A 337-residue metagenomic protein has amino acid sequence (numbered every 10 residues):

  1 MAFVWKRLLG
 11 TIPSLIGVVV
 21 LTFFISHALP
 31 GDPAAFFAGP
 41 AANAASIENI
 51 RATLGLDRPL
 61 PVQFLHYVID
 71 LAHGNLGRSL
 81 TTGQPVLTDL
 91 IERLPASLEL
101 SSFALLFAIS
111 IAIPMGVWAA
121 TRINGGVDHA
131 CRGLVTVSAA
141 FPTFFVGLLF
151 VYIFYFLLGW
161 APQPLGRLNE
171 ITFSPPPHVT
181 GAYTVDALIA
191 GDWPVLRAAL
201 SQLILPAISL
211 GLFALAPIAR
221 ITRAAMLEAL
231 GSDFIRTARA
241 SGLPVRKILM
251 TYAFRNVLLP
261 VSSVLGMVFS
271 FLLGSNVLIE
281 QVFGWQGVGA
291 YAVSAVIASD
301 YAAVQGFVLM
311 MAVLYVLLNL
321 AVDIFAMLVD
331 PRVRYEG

Functional and structural regions predicted by a protein language model:
M1-F3, L94-V127, T143, P175-G337: Alpha-helical transmembrane segments of integral membrane proteins, especially multi-pass inner/plasma-membrane
L8, I50, L60-L76, V86 (+9 more regions): Hydrophobic alpha-helical segments of integral membrane proteins, encompassing both true transmembrane helices
T11, R93, S97, G133-A140 (+2 more regions): Residue-level signal for discrete positions within transmembrane alpha-helices of multi-pass small-molecule
S14-L65, F154-V195: Hydrophobic alpha-helical transmembrane segments of membrane transport/permease proteins and related membrane-embedded
V18, T22-S26, G147, V151 (+5 more regions): Juxtamembrane/transmembrane-helix interface segments of polytopic membrane transporters
L29, S138-F141, L273: Transmembrane helix irregularities
D57-I113: An internal, D/E-rich "acidic patch" concept
P114-W118, V127-T180: Hydrophobic alpha-helical segments embedded in or immediately adjacent to the lipid bilayer of multipass inner-membrane
